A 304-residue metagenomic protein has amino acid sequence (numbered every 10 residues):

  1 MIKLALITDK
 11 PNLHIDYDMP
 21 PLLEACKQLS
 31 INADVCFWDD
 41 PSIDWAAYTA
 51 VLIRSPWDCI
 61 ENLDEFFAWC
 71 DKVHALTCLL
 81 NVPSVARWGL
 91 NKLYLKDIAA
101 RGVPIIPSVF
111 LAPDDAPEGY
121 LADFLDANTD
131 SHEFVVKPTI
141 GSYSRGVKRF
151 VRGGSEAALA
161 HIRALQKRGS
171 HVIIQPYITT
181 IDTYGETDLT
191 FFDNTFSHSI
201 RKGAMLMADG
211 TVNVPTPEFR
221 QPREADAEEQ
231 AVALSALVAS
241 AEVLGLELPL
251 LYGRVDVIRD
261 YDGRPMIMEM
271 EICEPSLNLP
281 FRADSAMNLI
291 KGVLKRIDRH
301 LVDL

Functional and structural regions predicted by a protein language model:
M1-L80, V85-G89, L93, D115-G119: ATP-binding N-terminal substructure of ATP-dependent carboxylate-amine bond-forming enzymes
I2-T8, H14, C70-A75, S84-Y184 (+2 more regions): Active-site nucleotide/adenylate-binding loops and adjacent lid/helix of ATP-dependent enzymes
P11-N12, W57-D58, G141, T179-T180 (+2 more regions): Short, solvent-exposed loop/turn segments at secondary-structure junctions
A33, I105, I174, Y252-R254 (+1 more regions): Hydrophobic residues on conserved beta-strands that form the core of alpha/beta folds
R54, L111, K202: Conserved residues at the C-terminal ends of beta-strands
P56, T139, Y177-I178, T190 (+2 more regions): Anionic group-transfer/hydrolysis microenvironments
V151-V243, I258, M266: Phosphate-binding site of ATP-dependent enzymes
A208-D209, E228-L304: ATP-dependent carboxylate activation and anion-phosphoryl transfer catalytic cores that bind Mg-ATP to form
